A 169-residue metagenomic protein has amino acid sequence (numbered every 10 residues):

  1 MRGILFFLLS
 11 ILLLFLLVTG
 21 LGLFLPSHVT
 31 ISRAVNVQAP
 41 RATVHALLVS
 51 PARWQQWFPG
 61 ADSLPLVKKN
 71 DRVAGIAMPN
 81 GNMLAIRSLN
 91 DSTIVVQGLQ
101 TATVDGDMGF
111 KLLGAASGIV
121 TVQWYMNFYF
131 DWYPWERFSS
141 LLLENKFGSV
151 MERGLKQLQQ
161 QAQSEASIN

Functional and structural regions predicted by a protein language model:
R2-I4: Membrane-helix interface segments
F6-K69: Hydrophobic ligand-binding cavity/cleft-lining segments
H28-A34, G81, T93, D107 (+1 more regions): Intrinsic-disorder/low-complexity, polar/charged segments enriched in Ser/Thr/Lys/Arg/Asp/Glu/Gln
Q38-A42, I86-S92, K111-T121, Q160-S164: A short, structured loop/turn motif at beta-sheet edges
R41, S50-T103: Extracytoplasmic/periplasmic/luminal assembly and interaction segments in envelope/secretory/respiratory proteins
V49, R53, K156-S164: Sec-exported extracytoplasmic/periplasmic mature domains
F58, E165-I168: Short, polar/charged, Gly/Pro-enriched helix-capping and turn/loop motifs at alpha-helix termini and inter-helix linkers
Q97-R153, L158-Q160, I168-N169: Beta-strand/loop substructures that line and gate deep hydrophobic ligand-binding cavities in soluble
